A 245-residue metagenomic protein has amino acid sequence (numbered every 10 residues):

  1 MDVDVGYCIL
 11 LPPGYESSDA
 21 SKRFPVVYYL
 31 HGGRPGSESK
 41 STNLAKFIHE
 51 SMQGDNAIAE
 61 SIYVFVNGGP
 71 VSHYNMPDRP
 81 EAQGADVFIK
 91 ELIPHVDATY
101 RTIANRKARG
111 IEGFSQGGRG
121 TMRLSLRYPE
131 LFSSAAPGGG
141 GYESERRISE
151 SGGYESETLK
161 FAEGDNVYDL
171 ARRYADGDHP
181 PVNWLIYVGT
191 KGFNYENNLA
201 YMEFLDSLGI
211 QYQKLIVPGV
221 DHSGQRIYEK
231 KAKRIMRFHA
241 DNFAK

Functional and structural regions predicted by a protein language model:
M1-K245: Non-catalytic cap/lid and distal C-terminal segments of serine-dependent acyl enzymes
